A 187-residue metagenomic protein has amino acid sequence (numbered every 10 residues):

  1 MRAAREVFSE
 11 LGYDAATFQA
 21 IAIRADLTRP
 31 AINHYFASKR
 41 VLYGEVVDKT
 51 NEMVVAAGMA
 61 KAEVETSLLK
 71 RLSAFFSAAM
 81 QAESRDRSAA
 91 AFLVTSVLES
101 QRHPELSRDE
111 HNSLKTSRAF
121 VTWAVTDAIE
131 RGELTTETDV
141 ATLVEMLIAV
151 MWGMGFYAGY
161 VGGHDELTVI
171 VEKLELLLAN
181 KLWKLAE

Functional and structural regions predicted by a protein language model:
A3-E10, A57, K61, F92 (+3 more regions): Solvent-exposed, amphipathic alpha-helical segments
A3-V41, E45: Helix-turn-helix
E10-D14, E65, D86, R131: Short coil/turn segments at alpha/beta junctions that flank glycine-rich nucleotide-binding fingerprints
E45, A56-A89, V140-L147, V171 (+1 more regions): Hydrophobic alpha-helical connector segments
D48-V54: Short, basic, alpha-helical segments at the C-terminal edge of helix-turn-helix-like DNA-binding modules
K70-R71, S84-R108: Amphipathic alpha-helical segments used for helix-helix packing
E105-H111, K115, I129-L178, L185-E187: Hydrophobic/aromatic-rich alpha-helical bundle segments in the mid-to-C-terminal region
